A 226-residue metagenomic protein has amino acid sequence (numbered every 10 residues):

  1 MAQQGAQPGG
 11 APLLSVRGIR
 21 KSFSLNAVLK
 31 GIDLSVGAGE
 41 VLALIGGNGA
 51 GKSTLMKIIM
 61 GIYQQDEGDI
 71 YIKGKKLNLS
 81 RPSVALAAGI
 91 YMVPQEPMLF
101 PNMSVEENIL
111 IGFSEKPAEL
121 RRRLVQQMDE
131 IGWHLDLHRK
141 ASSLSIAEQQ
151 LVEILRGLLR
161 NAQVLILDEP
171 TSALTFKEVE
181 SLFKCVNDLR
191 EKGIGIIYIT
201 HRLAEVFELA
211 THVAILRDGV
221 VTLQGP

Functional and structural regions predicted by a protein language model:
A2-P226: Glycine-rich phosphate-binding loops of nucleotide-dependent enzymes
